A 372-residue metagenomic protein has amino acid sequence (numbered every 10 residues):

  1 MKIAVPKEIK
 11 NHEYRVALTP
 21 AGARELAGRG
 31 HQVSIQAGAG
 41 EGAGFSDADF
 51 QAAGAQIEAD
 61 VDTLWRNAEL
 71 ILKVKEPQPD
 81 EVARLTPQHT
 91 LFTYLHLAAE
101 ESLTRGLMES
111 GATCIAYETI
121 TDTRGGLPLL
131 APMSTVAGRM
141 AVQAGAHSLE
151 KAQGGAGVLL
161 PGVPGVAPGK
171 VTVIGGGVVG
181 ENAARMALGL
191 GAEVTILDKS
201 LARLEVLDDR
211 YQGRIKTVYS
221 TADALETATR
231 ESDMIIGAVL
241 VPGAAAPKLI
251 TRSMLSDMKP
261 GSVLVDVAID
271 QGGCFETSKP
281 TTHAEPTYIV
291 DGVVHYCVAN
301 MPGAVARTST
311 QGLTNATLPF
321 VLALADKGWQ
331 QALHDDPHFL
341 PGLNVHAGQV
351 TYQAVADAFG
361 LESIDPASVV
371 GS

Functional and structural regions predicted by a protein language model:
K2, E8, P79-G169, V298-N300: Glycine/serine-rich phosphate-binding loop and adjoining beta1-alpha1 elements at the start of nucleotide-handling
K2-G106, S110: An N-terminal-biased, well-structured beta-alpha scaffold segment characteristic of Rossmann-like dinucleotide-binding
P6-G44, A152-L240, T287: Glycine-rich phosphate/diphosphate-binding loop of Rossmann-like nucleotide-binding domains
E69, K75-E76, L95-H96, T221 (+3 more regions): Short glycine-/small-residue-rich Rossmann-like dinucleotide-binding loops
E76, V136, G177-V179: Residue-level detector of alpha-helix initiation sites
E118-L159, I269, C274-S372: Adenosine-phosphate binding glycine-rich loop
D209-D291: Rossmann-like adenosine-cofactor binding region
